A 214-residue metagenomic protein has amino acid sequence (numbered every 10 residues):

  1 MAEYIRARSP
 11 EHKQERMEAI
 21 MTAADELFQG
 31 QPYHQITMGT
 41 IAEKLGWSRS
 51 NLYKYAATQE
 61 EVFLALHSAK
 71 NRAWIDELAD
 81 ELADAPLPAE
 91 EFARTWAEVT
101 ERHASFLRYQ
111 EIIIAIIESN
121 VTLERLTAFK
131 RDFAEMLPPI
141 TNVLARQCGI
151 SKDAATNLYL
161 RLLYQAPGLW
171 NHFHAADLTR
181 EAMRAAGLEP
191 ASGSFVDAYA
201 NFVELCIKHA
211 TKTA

Functional and structural regions predicted by a protein language model:
M1-Q31, G39-T40: Basic, helix-initiating cap at the start of DNA-binding domains
A19, L27, H34-E61, A65: Helix-turn-helix
M21, A89, A93, A97 (+2 more regions): Short, amphipathic alpha-helical "lid/cap" segments that border enzyme active or binding sites
A65, A79-F106, L158-L162: Hydrophobic alpha-helical connector segments
S68-W74: Short, basic, alpha-helical segments at the C-terminal edge of helix-turn-helix-like DNA-binding modules
R102-E124, H174-A182: Amphipathic alpha-helical segments used for helix-helix packing
N120-C148, T156: Amphipathic alpha-helical packing segments from all-alpha helical-bundle domains
P138-R146, I150, G168-A214: C-terminal peripheral helix-coil segments that are non-catalytic and often amphipathic
